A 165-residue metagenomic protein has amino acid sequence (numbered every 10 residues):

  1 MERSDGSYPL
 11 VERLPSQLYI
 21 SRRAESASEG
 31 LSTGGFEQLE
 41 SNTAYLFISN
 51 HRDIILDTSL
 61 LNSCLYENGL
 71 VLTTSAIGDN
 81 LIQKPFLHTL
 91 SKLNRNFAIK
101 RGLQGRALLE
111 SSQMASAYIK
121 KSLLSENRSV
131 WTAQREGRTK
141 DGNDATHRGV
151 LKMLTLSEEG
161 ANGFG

Functional and structural regions predicted by a protein language model:
M1-Y45, H51-N62, Y66, H88 (+1 more regions): Membrane-anchoring hydrophobic helices of lipid-metabolizing enzymes
R22, C64, Y118-S122, G160: A generic secondary-structure signal
S26-E29, L108-Q113: A conditional alpha-helix N-cap/helix-loop micro-motif detector
T33-E37, I77-L81, P85-L87, A117-K121: Catalytic micro-motifs at enzyme active sites that drive phosphoryl/nucleotidyl and oxygen chemistry
T43-I48, A115-T155, G165: Conserved Motif II region of HX4D acyltransferases
T43-Q104, L108, T155-E158, F164: Catalytic core of membrane glycerolipid acyltransferases/transacylases, capturing the structured, soluble-facing
L60, S111-Y118: Well-ordered alpha-helical segments embedded in enzymatic catalytic cores
L103-E110, D141-A145: Alpha-helix capping and helix-loop boundary segments enriched in small/acidic/polar residues
